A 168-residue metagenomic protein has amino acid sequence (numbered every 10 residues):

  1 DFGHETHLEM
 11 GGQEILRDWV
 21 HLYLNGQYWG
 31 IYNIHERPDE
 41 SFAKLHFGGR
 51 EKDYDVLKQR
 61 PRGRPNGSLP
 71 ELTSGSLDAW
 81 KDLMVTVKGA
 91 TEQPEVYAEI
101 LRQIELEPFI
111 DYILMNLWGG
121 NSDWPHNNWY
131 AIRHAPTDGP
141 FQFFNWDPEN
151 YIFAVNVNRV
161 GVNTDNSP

Functional and structural regions predicted by a protein language model:
D1-G12, K88: Zn2+-dependent metallopeptidase catalytic core
H4, R17-W19, Y28-Y32, Y54 (+3 more regions): Extracellular structured ligand-interaction cores
E9-Y23: Short, well-structured beta-strand/strand-turn elements
Q13, L24-Y28, A135-D138: Extracellular/periplasmic catalytic domains that process cell-envelope and extracellular macromolecules
W19-H21, N121, H126-A135: Catalytic-loop signature of eukaryotic-like protein kinases
Q27, N33-N121, A135, N163-P168: ATP-dependent phospho-/nucleotidyl transfer catalytic cores
P136-P168: C-terminal catalytic region of ATP-dependent kinase domains
